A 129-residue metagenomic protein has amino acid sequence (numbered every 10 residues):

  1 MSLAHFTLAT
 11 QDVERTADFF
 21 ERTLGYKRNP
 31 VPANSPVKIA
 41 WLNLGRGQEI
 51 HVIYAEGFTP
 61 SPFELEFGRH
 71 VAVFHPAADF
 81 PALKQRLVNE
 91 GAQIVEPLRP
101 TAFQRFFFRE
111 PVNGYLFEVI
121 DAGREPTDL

Functional and structural regions predicted by a protein language model:
M1, A33-S35, R99-T101: Short solvent-exposed loop/turn micro-motifs enriched in small/polar/acidic residues
S2-Q11, A40-N43, S61-R86, Q104-E110: Vicinal oxygen chelate
H5, L24, E118: Short catalytic micro-motifs in class I SAM-dependent methyltransferases
A9-E49: Core segments of cupin and vicinal oxygen chelate
V31-P32, S61-E64, E96-R99: Short histidine-centered beta-strand/loop micro-motifs that create catalytic or ligand/metal-coordination sites
I50-I53, E118: Conserved beta-strand in the GNAT
Y54-G57, D121-G123: Acetyl-CoA-dependent GNAT
K84-Q85, N89-L129: Vicinal oxygen chelate
